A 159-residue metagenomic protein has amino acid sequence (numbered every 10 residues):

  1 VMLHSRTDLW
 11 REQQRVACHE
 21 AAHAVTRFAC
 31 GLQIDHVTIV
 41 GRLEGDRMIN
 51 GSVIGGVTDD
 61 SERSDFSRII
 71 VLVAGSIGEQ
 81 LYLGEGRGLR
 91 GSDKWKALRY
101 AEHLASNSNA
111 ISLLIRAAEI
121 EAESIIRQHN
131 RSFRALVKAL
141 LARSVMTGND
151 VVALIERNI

Functional and structural regions predicted by a protein language model:
M2-I159: Soluble catalytic regions of large protease machineries
